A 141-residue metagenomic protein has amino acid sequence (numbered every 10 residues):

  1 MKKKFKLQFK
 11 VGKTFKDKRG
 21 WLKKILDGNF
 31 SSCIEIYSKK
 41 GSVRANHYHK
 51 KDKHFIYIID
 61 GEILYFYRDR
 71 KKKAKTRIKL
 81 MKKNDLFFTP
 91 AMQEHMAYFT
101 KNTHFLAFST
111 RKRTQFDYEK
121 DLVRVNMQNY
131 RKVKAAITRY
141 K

Functional and structural regions predicted by a protein language model:
M1-D17: N-terminal leader/capping segments at the start of a protein or of a new domain
G12-N46: A short glycine-rich, His/Asp/Glu-containing loop-to-beta-strand
L22, N46, Y65-F66, T89 (+2 more regions): Short beta-strand His + acidic residue motifs that chelate non-heme Fe in jelly-roll/DSBH and cupin folds
S38-G41, K83-N84, P90-M92, N102: Tight coil/turn sites that cap or link beta-strands
H47, K53-I58, K79, L86-F87 (+1 more regions): His/acidic/aromatic-lined binding-pocket segments of jelly-roll/cupin-type domains and related regulatory beta-sandwich
K51-D69: Glycine- and acidic-residue-biased ligand/ion/polar-headgroup-sensing regions
R70-A91: Short acidic-glycine-tyrosine-enriched beta hairpin
K71, T100-K141: Double-stranded beta-helix
